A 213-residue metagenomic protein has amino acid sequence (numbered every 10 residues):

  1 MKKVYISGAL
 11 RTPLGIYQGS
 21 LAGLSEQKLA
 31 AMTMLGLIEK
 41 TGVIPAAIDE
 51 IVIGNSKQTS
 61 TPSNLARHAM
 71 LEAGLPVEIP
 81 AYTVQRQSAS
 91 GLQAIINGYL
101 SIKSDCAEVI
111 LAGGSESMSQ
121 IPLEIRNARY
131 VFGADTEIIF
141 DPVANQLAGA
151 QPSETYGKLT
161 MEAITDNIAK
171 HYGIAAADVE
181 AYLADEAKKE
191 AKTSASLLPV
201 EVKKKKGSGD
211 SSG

Functional and structural regions predicted by a protein language model:
M1-L24, H171, G213: Condensing-enzyme catalytic core mediating Claisen C-C bond formation in acyl metabolism
L10-P13, G54-T59, R86-S90, G114-S119 (+1 more regions): Acidic, glycine-rich active-site loops and adjacent beta-strand->loop/helix elements that engage anionic groups
R11-T12, A22-M32, K40, A177-G213: N-terminal extracellular/periplasmic Venus flytrap/periplasmic-binding protein-like
L14-G15, D49-V52, G74-V84, A144-G149: Glycine/charged-rich beta-loop-alpha catalytic/anionic-binding loops adjacent to active sites
Q27-G42, L65-A69, A94-N97, M161-I168 (+1 more regions): Short, well-ordered amphipathic alpha-helical segments that serve as non-catalytic structural scaffolds within diverse
N55-V109, T155-T160, G213: Conserved catalytic cysteine-centered active-site region of acyl-thioester-dependent Claisen-condensing enzymes
R86-E116, A169-S194: Active-site-proximal alpha-helical scaffold in enzymes
V109-N167: Flexible glycine-/small-residue-enriched beta->alpha junction loops that bind anionic phosphate/pyrophosphate groups
